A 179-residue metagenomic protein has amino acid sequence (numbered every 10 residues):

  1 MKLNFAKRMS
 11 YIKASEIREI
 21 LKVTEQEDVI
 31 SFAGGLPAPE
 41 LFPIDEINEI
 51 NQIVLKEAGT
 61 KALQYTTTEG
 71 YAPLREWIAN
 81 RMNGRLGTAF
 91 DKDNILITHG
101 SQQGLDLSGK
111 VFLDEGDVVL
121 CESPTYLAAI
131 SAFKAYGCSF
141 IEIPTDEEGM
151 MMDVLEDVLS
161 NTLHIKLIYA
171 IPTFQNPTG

Functional and structural regions predicted by a protein language model:
K2-T66, N80: N-terminal "arm"/small-domain region of PLP-dependent enzymes with the aminotransferase-like
L55, K61-G179: Conserved core of the PLP fold type I
